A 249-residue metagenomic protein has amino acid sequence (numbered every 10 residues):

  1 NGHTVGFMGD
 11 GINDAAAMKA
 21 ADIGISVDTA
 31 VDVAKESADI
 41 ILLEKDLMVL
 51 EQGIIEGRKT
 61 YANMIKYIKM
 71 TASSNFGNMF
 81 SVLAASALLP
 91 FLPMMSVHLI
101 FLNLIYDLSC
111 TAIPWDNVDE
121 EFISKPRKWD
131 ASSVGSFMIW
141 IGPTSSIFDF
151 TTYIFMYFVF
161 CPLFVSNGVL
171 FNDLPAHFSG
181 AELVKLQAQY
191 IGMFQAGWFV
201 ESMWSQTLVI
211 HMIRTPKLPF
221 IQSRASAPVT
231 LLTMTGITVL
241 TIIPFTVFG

Functional and structural regions predicted by a protein language model:
N1-F7, G11, A21, S26-L218 (+1 more regions): Membrane-embedded transport module
A15: Conserved acid/base catalytic micro-environments in cytosolic active-site loops
M18: Cytosolic ligand/metal-binding cores
K128, I221-L231: Cytoplasmic-side transmembrane-helix entry/capping segments in multi-pass membrane proteins
I213, R224, G236-T238: A C-terminal functional module that forms or caps the active site or interfaces directly with catalytic machinery
V229-V239: Small-residue-rich segments of transmembrane alpha-helices in multi-pass membrane proteins, especially helix faces
T246-G249: Extracellular/periplasmic helix-loop-helix junctions in multi-pass membrane proteins
